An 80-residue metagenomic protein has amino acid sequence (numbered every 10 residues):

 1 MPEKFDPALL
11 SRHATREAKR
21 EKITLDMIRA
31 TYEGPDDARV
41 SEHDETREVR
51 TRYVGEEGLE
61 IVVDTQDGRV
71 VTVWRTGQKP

Functional and structural regions predicted by a protein language model:
M1-P80: Ribonuclease/tRNase effector modules and their secretory precursors
